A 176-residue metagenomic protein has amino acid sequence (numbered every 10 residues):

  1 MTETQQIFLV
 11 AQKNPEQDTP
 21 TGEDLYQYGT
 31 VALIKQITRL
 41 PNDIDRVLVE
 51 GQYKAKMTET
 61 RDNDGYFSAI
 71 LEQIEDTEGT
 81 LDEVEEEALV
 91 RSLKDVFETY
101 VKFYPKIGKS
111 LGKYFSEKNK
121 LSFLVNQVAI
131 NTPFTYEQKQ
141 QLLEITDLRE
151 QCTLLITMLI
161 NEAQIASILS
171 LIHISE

Functional and structural regions predicted by a protein language model:
M1-S175: N-terminal low-complexity, acidic/polar interaction/targeting segments
